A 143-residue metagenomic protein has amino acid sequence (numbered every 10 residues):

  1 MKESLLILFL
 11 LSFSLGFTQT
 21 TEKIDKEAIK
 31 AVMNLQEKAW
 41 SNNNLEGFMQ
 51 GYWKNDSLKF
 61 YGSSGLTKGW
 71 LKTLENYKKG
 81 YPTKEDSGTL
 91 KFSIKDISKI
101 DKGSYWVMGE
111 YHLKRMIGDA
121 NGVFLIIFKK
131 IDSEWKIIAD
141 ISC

Functional and structural regions predicted by a protein language model:
M1-K23: Bacterial Sec-dependent N-terminal signal peptides
G16-G51: Short, low-complexity N-terminal intrinsically disordered segments enriched in polar/charged residues
Q36, F48-M49, S57-L58, T73 (+2 more regions): Hydrophobic pocket/interface hotspot
K54, I100-D101, I131: Structural motif
S57-K68, P82-E85: A short gly/proline-enriched turn/hairpin at secondary-structure junctions
S64, D96, E110-Y111, I126 (+1 more regions): A mature extracytoplasmic/lumenal domain signature
L74-I117: Surface-exposed, charged secondary-structure patches
N121-C143: Short beta-strand edge/turn micro-motifs at domain boundaries
